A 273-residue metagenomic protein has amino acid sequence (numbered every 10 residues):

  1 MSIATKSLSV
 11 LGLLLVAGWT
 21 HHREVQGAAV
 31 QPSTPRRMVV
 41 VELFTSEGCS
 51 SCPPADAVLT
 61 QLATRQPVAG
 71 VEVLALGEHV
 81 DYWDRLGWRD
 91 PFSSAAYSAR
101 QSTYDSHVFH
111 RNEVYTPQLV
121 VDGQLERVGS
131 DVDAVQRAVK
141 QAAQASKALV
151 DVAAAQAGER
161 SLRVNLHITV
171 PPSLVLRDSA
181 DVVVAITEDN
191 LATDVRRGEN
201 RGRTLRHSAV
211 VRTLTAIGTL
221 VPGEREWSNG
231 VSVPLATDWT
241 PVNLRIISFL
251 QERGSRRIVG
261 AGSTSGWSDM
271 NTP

Functional and structural regions predicted by a protein language model:
M1-V10: Bacterial N-terminal signal peptides that target proteins for export
S2, L15, Q26-G27, P273: N-terminal cationic amphipathic segment used for targeting or macromolecule association
T5, G18, A29, A154-G158: Intrinsic disorder/low-complexity segments
V10-L11, P241: Generic alpha-helix initiation/capping and coil-helix boundary signal
G12-T20: Hydrophobic h-region of N-terminal signal peptides that target proteins for export in Gram-negative bacteria
W19-Y115: Active-site-proximal cofactor/substrate-binding loop regions of enzyme domains
R89-T116, D122-P273: Short, conserved sequence motifs used for protein processing/export or organelle targeting and for catalysis
